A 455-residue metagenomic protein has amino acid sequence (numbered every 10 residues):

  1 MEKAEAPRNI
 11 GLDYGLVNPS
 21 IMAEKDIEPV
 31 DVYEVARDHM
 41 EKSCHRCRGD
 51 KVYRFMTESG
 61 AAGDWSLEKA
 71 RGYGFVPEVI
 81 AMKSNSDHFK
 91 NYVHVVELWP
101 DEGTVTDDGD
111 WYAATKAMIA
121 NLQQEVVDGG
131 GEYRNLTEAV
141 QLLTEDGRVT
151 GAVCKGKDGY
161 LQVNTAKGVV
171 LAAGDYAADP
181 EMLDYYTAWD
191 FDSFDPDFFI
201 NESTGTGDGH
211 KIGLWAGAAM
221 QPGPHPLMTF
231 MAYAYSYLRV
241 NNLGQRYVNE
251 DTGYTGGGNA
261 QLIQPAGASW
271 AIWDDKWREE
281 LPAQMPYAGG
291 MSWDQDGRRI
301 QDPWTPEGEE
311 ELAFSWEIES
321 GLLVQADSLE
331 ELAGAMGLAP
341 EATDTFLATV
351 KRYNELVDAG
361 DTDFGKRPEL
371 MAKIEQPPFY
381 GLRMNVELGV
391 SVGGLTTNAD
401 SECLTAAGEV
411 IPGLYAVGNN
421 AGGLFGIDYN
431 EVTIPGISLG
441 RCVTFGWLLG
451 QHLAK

Functional and structural regions predicted by a protein language model:
M1-I27: Conserved N-terminal glycine-rich FAD pyrophosphate-binding loop of Rossmann-like flavoproteins
K3-R8, E78, D175, P180-Y185 (+1 more regions): Short, solvent-exposed loop/turn and secondary-structure capping segments
A23-A62, E68-V79, P282-D358: N-terminal leader/propeptide and maturation segments of large enzyme subunits in energy/redox metabolism and hydrolases
R46-G49, A70-K83, A219-P222, V248-E250 (+1 more regions): A short alpha-helix-loop-beta-strand transition element characteristic of N-terminal alpha/beta dinucleotide-binding
V52-Y160, P180-E181, V350, V357-Q376: Conserved redox-cofactor binding core of oxidoreductases
Q141, S328, A339-D428, V432: A glycine-rich dinucleotide-binding beta-alpha-beta segment and adjacent secondary-structure elements that constitute
G156-Y160, N164-F230, P435, L439-L448: Glycine-rich loop(s) and the adjacent beta-strand/alpha-helix scaffold that form part
H210, A216-L338: An anion/pyrophosphate-binding glycine-rich loop and adjacent beta-alpha core in soluble alpha-beta enzymes
